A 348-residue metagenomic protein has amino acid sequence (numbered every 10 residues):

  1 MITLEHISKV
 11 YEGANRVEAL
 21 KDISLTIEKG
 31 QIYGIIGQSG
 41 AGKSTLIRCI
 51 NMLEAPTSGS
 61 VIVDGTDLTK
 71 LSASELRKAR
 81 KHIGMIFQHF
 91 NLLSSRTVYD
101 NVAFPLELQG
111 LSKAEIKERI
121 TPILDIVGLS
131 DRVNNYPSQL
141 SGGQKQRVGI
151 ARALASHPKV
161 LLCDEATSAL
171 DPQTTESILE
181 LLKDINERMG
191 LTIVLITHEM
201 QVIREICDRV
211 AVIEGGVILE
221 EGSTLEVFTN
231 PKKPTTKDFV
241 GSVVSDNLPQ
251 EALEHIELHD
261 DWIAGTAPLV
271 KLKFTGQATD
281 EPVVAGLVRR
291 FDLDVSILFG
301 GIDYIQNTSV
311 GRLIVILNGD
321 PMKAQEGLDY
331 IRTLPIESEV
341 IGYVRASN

Functional and structural regions predicted by a protein language model:
N51: Helix-to-loop junction immediately C-terminal to a conserved catalytic motif
T66-D67, A103, E107, A114-D131: Conserved ABC ATPase "signature" region
Y136-L140, Q144: Conserved ABC ATPase signature
A155-K159: A short, proline-enriched helix->beta-strand linker immediately N-terminal to the Walker B motif in ABC-type P-loop
I203-E205: A short, surface-exposed alpha-helical micro-motif characterized by mixed small hydrophobic and charged/polar residues
E221-G222, N230: ABC ATPase "signature
